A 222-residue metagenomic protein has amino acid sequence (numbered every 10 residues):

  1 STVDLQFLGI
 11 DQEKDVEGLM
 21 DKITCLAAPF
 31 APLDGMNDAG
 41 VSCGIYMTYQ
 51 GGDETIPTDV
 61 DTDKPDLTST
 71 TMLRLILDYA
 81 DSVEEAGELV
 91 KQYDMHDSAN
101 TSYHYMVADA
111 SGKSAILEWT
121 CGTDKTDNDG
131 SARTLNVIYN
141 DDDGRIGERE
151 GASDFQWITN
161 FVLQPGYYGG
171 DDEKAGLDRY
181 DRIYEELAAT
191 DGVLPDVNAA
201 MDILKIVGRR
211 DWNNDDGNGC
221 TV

Functional and structural regions predicted by a protein language model:
S1-K64, N100-T101: A contiguous strand-loop segment
T2-L19, Y79-L89, V197-R210: Short, basic/low-complexity N-terminal boundary segments at the transition from targeting/disordered tails
P32, M36-C43, S69-L73, S82 (+1 more regions): Stable alpha-helical elements in mature extracytoplasmic
A39, Y46-T48, A108-A110, W119-T120 (+2 more regions): Structured loops at beta-to-helix junctions and adjacent beta-edge loops in soluble globular domains
G51-S102: Intrinsically disordered, low-complexity linker/loop segments enriched in Gly/Pro and charged/polar residues
E85-L89, S98-S102, A110-G112, R145-V222: C-terminus-biased signal that marks the final domain/tail of proteins
Q92-K125: Catalytic cofactor-binding cores of redox enzymes
K113, G122-I158: Aromatic-residue-lined binding/catalytic grooves and analogous aromatic/hydrophobic interfacial grooves in multimeric
